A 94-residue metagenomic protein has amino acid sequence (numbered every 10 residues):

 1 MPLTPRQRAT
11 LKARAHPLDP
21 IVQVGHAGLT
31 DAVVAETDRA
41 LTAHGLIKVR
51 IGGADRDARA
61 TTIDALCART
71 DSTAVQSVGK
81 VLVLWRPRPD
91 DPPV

Functional and structural regions predicted by a protein language model:
M1-V94: Positively charged, polar, low-complexity stretches
